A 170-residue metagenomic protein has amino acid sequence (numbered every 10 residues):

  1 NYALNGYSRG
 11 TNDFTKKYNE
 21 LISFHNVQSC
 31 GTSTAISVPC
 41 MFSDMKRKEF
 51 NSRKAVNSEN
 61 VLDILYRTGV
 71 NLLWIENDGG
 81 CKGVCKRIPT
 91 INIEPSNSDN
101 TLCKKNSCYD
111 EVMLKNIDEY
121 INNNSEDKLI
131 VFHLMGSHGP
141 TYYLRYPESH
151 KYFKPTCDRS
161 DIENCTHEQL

Functional and structural regions predicted by a protein language model:
Y2-D161: Active-site-proximal alpha/beta segments of enzymes that process anionic O-linked groups
R159-L170: Active-site-proximal segments of metal-dependent phosphoesterases and phosphodiesterases across multiple
